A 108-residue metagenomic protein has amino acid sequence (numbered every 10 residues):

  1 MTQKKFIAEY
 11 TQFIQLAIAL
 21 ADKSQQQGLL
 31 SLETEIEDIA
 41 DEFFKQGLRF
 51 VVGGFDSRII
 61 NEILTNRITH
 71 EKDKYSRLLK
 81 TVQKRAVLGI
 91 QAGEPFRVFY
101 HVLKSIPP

Functional and structural regions predicted by a protein language model:
M1-P108: Large intracellular
